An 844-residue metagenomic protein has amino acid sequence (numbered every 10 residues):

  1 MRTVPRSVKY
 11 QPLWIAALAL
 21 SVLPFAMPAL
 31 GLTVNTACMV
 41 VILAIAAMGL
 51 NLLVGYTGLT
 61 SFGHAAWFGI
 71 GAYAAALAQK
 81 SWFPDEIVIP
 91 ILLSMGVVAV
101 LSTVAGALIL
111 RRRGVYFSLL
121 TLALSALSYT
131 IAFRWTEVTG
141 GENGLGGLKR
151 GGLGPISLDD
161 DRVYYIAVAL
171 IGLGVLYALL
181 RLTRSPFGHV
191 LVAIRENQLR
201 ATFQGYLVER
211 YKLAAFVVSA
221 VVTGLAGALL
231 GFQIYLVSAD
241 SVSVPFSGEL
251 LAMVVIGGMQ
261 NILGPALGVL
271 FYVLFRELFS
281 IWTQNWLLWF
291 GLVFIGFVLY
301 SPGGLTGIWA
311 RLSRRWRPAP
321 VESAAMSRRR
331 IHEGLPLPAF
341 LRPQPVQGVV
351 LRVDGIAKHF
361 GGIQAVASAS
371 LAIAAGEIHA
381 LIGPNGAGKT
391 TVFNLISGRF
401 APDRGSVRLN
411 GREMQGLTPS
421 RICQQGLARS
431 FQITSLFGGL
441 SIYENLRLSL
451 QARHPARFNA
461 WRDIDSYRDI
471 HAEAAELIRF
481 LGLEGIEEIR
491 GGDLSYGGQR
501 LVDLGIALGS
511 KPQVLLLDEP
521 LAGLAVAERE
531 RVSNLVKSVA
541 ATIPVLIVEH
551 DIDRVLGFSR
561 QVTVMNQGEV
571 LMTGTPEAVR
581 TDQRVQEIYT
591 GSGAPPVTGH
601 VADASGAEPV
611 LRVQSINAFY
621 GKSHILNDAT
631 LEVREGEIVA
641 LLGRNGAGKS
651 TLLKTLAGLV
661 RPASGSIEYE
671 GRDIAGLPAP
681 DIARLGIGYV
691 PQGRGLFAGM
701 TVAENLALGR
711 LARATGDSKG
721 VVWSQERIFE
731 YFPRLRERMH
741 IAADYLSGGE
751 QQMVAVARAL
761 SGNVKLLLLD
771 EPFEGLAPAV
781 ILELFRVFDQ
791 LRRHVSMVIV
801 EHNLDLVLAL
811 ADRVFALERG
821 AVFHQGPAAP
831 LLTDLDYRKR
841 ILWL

Functional and structural regions predicted by a protein language model:
R2-S327: Transmembrane alpha-helices and adjacent helix-loop boundaries
I382-P384, L642-R644: The feature captures the beta-strand-to-loop junction immediately N-terminal to the Walker
S397, A657: Helix-to-loop junction immediately C-terminal to a conserved catalytic motif
G405-M414, Q425, G665-D673, L685 (+1 more regions): Conserved ABC transporter NBD signature motif
F458-I486, N534, L611, K719-E737 (+4 more regions): Conserved ABC ATPase "signature" region
L508, A759-L760: ABC ATPase C-loop
V555-G557, V807-A809: A short, surface-exposed alpha-helical micro-motif characterized by mixed small hydrophobic and charged/polar residues
